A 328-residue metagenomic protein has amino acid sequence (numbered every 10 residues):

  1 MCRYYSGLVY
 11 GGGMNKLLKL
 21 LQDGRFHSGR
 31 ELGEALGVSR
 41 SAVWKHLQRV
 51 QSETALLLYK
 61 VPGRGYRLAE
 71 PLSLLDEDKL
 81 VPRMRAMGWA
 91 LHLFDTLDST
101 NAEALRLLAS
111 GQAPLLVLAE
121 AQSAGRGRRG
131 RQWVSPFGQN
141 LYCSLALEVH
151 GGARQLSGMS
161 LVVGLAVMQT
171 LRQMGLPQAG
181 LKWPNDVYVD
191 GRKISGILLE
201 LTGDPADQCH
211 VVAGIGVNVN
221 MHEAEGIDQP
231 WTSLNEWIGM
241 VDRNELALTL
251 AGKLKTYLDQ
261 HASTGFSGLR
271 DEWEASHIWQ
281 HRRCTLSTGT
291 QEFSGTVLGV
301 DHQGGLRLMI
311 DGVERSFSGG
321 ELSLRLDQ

Functional and structural regions predicted by a protein language model:
C2-S39, K45-Q48, E53, G152-A179 (+1 more regions): Long, positively charged amphipathic alpha-helical accessory segments at protein N-termini or as interdomain linkers
Y4, Y10, N15-R172: N-terminal lobe of the biotin/lipoate ligase/transferase fold
V61, P136, K182, V300-D301: A short, compositionally biased micro-patch
D95, L181-W183: Short loop/edge segments at beta-strand edges and connector loops that shape dinucleotide/nucleotide cofactor-binding
D186: Conserved active-site carboxylates
